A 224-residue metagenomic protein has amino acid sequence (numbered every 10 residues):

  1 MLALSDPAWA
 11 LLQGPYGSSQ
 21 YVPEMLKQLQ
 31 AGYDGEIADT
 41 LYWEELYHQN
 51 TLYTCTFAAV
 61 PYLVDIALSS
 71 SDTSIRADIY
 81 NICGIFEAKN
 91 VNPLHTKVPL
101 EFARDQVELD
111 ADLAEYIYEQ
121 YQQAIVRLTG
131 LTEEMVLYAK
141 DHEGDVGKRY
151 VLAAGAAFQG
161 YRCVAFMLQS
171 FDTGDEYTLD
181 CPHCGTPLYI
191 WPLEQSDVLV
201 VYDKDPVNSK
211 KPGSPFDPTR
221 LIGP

Functional and structural regions predicted by a protein language model:
M1-Y33: N-terminal "cap/leader" segments of large eukaryotic alpha-helical scaffolds
A8, Y47, L52, V64 (+1 more regions): Eukaryote-skewed repeat-based solenoidal scaffolds used as protein-protein interaction platforms, primarily
S18-V22, C55-V60, I125-L128, T132: Core helices of alpha-solenoid repeat scaffolds
G32-E44: HEAT-repeat alpha-solenoid elements in large eukaryotic scaffold proteins
D34-G35, T56, I75-I79, G147-K148: Residue-level detector of extended alpha-helical repeat arrays and alpha-solenoid scaffolds
A58, S71-A88: Elongated alpha-helical scaffolds
C181-C184, G223-P224: Short cysteine-rich clusters marking metal-coordination/redox-active sites
I190-W191: Short, non-ligating residues that shape and space the ligands of small metal-coordination modules and catalytic
